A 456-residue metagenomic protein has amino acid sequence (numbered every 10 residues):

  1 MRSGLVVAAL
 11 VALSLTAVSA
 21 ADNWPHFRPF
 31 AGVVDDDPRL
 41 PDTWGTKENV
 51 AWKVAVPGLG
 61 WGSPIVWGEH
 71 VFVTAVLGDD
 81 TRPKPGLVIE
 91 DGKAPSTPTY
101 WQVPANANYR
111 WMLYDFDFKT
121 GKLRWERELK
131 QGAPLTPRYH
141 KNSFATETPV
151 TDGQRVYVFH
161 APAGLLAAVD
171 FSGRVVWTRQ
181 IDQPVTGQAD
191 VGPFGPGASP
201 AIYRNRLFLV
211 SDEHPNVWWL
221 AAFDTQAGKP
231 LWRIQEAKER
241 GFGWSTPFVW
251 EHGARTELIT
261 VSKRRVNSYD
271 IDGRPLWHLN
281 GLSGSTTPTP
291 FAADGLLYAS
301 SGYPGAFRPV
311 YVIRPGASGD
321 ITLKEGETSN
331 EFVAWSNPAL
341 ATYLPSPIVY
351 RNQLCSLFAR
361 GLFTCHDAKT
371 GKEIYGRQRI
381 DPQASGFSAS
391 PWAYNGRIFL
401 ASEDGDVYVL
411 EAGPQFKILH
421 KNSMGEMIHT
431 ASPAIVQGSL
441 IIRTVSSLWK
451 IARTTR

Functional and structural regions predicted by a protein language model:
G4-T16: Bacterial N-terminal signal peptides
V18-R456: Noncatalytic, solvent-exposed loop/strand surfaces of beta-propeller-type extracellular/periplasmic domains
